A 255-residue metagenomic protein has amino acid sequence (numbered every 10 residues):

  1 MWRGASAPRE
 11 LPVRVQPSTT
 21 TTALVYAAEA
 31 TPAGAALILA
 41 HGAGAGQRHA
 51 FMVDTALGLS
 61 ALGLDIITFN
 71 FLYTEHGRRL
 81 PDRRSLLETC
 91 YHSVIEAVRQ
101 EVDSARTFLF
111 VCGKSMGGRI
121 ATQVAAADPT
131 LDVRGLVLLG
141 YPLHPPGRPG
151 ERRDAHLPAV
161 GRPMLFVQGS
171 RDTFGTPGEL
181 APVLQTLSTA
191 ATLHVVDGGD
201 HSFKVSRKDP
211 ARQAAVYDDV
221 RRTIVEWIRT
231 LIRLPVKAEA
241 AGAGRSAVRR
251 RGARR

Functional and structural regions predicted by a protein language model:
P12-F108, F203-A211: Serine-hydrolase catalytic machinery in alpha/beta-hydrolase-like enzymes
L39-A43, S115, G169: Glycine-rich His-Gly loop
A40, L138-L139, V196: Alpha/beta-hydrolase
Y91-G161: Primarily recognizes the serine-hydrolase "nucleophile elbow" in alpha/beta-hydrolase and SGNH/GDSL folds
A159-G161, F166-Q168, D172: Short beta-strand/loop motif that positions the catalytic acidic residue of the alpha/beta-hydrolase fold
T173-E179: Conserved alpha/beta-hydrolase "acid-adjacent" motif
L187-K204: Catalytic histidine neighborhood in serine/cysteine hydrolases with alpha/beta-hydrolase-type architecture
K208-R255: Catalytic active-site module of serine/aspartate enzymes centered on a nucleophile-bearing elbow/loop
